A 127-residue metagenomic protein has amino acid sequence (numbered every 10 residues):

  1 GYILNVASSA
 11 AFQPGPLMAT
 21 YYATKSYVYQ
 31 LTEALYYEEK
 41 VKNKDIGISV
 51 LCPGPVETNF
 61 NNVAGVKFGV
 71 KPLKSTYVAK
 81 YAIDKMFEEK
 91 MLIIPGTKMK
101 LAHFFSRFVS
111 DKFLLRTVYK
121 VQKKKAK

Functional and structural regions predicted by a protein language model:
L4, I48-L51, N61: Hydrophobic structural elements of the Rossmann-like NAD(P)H-binding subdomain that define the short-chain
S8: Residue(s) in the substrate-gating loop at a strand-loop-helix junction that position the organic substrate next
Q13, A34-I46: Active-site-adjacent segment of SDR/Rossmann-fold oxidoreductases
G15-A19: Active-site loop immediately N-terminal to the catalytic Tyr-X3-Lys motif of short-chain dehydrogenase/reductase
T24: Active-site helix of classical SDR
Y27-E39, L51: Hydrophobic alpha-helix immediately C-terminal to the catalytic Tyr-X-X-X-Lys motif of short-chain
V50, K67-H103: C-terminal helical subdomain
P53-V63, F68: Short, flexible catalytic-loop segment of classical short-chain dehydrogenase/reductase
